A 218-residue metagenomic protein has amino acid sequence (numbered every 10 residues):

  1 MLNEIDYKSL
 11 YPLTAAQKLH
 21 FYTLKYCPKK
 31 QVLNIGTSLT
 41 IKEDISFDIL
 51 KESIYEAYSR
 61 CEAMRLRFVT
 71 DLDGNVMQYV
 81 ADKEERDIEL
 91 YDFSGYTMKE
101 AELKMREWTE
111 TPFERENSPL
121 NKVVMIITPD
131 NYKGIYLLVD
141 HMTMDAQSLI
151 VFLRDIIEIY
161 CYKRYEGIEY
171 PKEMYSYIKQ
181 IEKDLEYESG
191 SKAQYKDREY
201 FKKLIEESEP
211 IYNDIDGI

Functional and structural regions predicted by a protein language model:
M1-P28, K51-M98, P119, R154 (+1 more regions): Short amphipathic alpha-helices and their capping loops
L2-L13, Q17, K30-E52, A101-L103 (+2 more regions): Gly/Ser/Thr-rich phosphate-binding loops and adjoining beta-strand/alpha-helix segments that form adenosine-phosphate
I5-D6, L10-Y11, A16, I126-I178: Active-site-proximal acidic secondary-structure segment that organizes catalysis
D44-I49, Y96, T143-Q147: A generic structural signal for alpha-helix starts
R65, T109-R115: Short catalytic/binding micro-motifs of nucleotide second-messenger systems
N75-A81, A101-L103, I135, G167-P171: Generic recognition of long tandem-repeat/solenoid scaffolds
L103-T109: Short Pro/Gly-enriched beta-strand edge/turn motifs at strand-loop
